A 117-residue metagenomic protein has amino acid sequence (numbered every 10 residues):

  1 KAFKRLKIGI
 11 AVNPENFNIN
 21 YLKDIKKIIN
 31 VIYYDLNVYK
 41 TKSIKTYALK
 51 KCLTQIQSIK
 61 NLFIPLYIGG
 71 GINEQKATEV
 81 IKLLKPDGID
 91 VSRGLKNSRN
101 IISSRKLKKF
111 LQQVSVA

Functional and structural regions predicted by a protein language model:
K1, L36-T41, K82-L107: Glycine-rich phosphate-binding active-site loops on the catalytic face of alpha/beta enzymes
K1-K76: Conserved anion-binding
K23-D24, I81-L83: Structural motif
S115-A117: Generic C-terminal helix-cap and adjacent flexible tail
